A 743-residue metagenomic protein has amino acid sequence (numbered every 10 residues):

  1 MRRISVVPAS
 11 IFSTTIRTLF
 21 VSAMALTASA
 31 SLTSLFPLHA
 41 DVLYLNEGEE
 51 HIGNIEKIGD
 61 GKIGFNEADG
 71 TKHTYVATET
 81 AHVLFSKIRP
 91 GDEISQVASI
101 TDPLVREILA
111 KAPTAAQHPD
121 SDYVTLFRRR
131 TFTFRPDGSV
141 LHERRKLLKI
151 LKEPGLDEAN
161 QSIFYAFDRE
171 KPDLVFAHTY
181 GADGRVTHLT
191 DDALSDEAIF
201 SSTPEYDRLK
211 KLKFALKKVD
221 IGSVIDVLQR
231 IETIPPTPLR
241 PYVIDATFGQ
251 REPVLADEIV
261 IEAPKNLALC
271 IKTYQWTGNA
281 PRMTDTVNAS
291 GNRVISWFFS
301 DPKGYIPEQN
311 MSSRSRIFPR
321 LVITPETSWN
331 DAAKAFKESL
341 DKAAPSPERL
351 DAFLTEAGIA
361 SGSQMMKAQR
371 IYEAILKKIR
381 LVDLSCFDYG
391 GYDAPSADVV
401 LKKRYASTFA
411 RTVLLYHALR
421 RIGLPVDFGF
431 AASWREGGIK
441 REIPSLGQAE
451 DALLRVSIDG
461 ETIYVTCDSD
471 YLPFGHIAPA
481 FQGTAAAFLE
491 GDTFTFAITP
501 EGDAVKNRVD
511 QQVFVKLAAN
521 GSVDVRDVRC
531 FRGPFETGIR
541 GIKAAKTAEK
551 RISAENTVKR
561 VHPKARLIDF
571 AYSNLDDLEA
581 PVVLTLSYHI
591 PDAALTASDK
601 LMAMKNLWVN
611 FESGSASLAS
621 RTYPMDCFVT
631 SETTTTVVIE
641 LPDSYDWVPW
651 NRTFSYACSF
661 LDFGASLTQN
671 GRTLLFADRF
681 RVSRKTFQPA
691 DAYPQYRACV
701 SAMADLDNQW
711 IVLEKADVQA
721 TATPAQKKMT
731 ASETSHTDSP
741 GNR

Functional and structural regions predicted by a protein language model:
L35-R128: Compositionally biased alpha-helical segments
T78-E79, L84-A115, D220, E232-V243 (+6 more regions): Secretory-pathway-linked proteins and extracytosolic
P90-I163, E501-R529, R566: Early extracytoplasmic/domain-onset interaction patches
K146, S223-I225, I259, I371 (+4 more regions): Cysteine-centered nucleophilic/redox motifs
V175-A246, M283-F318, Q512-F514, A565-K600 (+1 more regions): A surface-exposed beta-strand-loop module
D351, R380-R404, W434: Short, conserved helix/loop micro-motifs enriched in His/Cys and acidic residues
F409-T499: Hydrophobic/aromatic-rich core segments of domains that either
G491-A593: Long hydrophobic segments that form regular secondary structure
